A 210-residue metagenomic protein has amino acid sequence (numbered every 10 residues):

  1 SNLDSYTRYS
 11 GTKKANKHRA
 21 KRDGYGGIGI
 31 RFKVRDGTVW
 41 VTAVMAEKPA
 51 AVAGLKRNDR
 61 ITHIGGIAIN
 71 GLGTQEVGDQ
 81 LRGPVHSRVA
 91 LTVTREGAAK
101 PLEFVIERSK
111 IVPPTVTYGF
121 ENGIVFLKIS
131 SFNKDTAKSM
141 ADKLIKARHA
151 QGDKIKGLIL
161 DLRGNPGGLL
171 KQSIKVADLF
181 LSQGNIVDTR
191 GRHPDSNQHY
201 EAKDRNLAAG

Functional and structural regions predicted by a protein language model:
S1-W40, H86-A90, T94-F104, P113-T115: Extended, small/polar residue-biased N-terminal targeting/export presequences and adjacent propeptide/linker tracts
W40-A43, K48-R57, T62-G210: Cleft-lining beta-strand/loop regions that shape enzyme active-site pockets
